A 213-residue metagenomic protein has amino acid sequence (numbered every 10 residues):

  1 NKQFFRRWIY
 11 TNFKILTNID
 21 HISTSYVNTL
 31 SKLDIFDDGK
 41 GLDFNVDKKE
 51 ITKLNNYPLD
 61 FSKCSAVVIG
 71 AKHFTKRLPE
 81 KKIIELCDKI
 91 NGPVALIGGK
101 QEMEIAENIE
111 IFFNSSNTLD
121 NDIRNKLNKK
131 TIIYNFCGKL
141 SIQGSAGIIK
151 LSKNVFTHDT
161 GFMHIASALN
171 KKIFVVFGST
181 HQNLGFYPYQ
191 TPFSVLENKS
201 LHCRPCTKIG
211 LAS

Functional and structural regions predicted by a protein language model:
N1-S213: Catalytic machinery of carbohydrate-active enzymes, primarily nucleotide-sugar-dependent glycosyltransferases
